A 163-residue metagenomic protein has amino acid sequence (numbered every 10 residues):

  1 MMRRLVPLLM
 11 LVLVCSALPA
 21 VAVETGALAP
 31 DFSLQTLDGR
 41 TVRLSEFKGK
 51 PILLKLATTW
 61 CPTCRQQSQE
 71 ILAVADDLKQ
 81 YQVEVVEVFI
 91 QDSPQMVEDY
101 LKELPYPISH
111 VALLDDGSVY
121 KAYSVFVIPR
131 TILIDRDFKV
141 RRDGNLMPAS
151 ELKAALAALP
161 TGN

Functional and structural regions predicted by a protein language model:
P7-A17: Bacterial N-terminal signal peptides
L18-A22: Sec/Tat signal peptide C-region and signal peptidase I cleavage site
F32-I52: A short beta-strand-turn-helix
K50-I52, A57-W60, V127: Short pre-active-site segment immediately N-terminal to redox-active cysteine/selenocysteine motifs in thiol-based
L56-A73: Conserved redox-active cysteine motifs that mediate thiol-disulfide chemistry, especially di-cysteine Cys-X(1-2)-Cys
Q82-Q95, I108-D116: Thiol-based oxidoreductase modules, predominantly thioredoxin-like and allied folds used for disulfide exchange
E98-R136: Short, internal strand/loop/helix patches that form the active-site neighborhood or redox-interaction surface
L133-N163: Thiol-/selenol-based redox modules, centered on thioredoxin-like and closely related oxidoreductase domains
